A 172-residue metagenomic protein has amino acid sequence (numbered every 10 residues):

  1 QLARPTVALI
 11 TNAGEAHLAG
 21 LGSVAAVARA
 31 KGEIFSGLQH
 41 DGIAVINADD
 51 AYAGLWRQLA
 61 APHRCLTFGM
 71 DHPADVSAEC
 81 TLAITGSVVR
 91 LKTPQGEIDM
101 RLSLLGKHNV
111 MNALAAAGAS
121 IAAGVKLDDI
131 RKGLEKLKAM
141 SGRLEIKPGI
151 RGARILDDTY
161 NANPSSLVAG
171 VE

Functional and structural regions predicted by a protein language model:
Q1, G32, S36, V168-E172: Amphipathic, non-transmembrane alpha-helical secondary structure
R4-R154: Acidic, Mg2+-coordinating active-site environments of NTP-dependent enzymes
V27, N161-E172: AMP-binding/adenylate-forming catalytic core of the ANL superfamily
